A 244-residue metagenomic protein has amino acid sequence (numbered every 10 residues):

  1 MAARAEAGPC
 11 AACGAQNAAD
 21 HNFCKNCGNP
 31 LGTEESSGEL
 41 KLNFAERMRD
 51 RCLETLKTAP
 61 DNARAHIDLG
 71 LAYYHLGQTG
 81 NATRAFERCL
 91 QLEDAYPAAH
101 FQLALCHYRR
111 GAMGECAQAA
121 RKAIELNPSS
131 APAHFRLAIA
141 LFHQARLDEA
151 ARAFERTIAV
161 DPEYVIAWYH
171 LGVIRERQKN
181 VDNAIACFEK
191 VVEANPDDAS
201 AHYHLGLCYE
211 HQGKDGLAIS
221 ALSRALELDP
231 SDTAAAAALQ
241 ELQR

Functional and structural regions predicted by a protein language model:
M1-T58, P128: Long, contiguous interaction/recruitment modules in multidomain scaffold/adaptor proteins
G38-L53, L76-R88, R109-K122, H143-R156 (+2 more regions): Structural signature of tandem alpha-helical TPR/SEL1-like repeats, specifically the intra-repeat loop/turn
H211, D215-R244: Terminal, low-structured helical/coil segments at or just beyond the last alpha-helical repeat
